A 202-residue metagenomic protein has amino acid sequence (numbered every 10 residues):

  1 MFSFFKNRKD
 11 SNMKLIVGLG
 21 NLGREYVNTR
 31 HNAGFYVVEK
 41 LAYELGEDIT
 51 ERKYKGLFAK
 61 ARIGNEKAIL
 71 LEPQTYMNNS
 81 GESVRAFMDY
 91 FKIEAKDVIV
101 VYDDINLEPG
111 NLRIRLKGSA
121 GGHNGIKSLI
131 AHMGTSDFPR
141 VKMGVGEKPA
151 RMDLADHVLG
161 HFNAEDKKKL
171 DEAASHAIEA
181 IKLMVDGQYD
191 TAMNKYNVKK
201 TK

Functional and structural regions predicted by a protein language model:
F2-K117, K127, A131, T135-V141 (+3 more regions): Nucleotide and nucleotide-moiety/phosphate-recognizing core
G122-G125: Hydrophobic alpha-helical segments within soluble ligand-binding/sensing domains
